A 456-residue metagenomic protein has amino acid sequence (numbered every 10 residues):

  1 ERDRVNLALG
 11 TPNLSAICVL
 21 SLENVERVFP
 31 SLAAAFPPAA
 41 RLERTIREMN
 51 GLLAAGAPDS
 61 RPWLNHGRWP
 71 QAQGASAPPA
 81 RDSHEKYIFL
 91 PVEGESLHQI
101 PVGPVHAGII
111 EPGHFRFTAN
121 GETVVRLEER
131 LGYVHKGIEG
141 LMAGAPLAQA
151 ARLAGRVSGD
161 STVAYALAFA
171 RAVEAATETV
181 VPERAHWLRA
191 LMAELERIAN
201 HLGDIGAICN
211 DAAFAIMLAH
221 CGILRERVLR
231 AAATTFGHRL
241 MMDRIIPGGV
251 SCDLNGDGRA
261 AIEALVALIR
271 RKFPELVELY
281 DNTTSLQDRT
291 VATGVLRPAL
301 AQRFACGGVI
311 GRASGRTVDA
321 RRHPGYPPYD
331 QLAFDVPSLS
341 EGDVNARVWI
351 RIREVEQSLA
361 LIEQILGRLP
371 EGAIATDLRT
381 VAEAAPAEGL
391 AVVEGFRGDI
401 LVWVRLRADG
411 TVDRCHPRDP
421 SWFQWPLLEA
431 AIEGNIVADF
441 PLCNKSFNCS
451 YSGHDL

Functional and structural regions predicted by a protein language model:
E1-D3: Short, well-structured hydrophobic secondary-structure segments
V5, T11-L22, A34-P112, T118-L456: Active-site bordering "gate/hinge" segments that shape substrate access to catalytic or cofactor-binding pockets
V25-E26: Structural motif
F29-A33: Active-site rim elements
